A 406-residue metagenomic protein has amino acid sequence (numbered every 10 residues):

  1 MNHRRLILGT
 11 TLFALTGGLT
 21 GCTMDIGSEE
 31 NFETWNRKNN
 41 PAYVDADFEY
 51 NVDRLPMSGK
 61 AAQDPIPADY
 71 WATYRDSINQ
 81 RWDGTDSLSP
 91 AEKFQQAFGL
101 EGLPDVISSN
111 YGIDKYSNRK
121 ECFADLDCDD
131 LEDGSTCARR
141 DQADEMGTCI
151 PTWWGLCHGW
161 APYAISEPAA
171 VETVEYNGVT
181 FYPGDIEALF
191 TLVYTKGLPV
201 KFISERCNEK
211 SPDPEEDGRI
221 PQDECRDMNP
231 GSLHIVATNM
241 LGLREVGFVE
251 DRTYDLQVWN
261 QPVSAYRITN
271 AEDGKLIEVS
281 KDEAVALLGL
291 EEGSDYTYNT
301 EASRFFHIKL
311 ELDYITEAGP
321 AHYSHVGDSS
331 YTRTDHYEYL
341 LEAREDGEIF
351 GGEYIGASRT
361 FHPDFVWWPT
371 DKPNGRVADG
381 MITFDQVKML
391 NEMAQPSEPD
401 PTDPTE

Functional and structural regions predicted by a protein language model:
M1-T10: Bacterial N-terminal signal peptides that target proteins for export
G18-G21: C-terminal motif of bacterial Sec signal peptides marking the signal peptidase cleavage site
I26-E406: Active-site-adjacent structural elements in enzyme catalytic domains
